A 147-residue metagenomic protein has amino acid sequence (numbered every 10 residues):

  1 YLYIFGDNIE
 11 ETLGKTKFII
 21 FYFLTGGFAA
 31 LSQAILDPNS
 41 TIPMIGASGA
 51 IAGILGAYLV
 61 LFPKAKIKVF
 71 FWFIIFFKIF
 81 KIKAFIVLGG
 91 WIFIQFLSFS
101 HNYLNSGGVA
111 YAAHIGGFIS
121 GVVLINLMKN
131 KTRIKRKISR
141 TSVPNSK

Functional and structural regions predicted by a protein language model:
Y1-S146: A detector for small-residue-rich transmembrane helices and their helix-helix packing motifs
